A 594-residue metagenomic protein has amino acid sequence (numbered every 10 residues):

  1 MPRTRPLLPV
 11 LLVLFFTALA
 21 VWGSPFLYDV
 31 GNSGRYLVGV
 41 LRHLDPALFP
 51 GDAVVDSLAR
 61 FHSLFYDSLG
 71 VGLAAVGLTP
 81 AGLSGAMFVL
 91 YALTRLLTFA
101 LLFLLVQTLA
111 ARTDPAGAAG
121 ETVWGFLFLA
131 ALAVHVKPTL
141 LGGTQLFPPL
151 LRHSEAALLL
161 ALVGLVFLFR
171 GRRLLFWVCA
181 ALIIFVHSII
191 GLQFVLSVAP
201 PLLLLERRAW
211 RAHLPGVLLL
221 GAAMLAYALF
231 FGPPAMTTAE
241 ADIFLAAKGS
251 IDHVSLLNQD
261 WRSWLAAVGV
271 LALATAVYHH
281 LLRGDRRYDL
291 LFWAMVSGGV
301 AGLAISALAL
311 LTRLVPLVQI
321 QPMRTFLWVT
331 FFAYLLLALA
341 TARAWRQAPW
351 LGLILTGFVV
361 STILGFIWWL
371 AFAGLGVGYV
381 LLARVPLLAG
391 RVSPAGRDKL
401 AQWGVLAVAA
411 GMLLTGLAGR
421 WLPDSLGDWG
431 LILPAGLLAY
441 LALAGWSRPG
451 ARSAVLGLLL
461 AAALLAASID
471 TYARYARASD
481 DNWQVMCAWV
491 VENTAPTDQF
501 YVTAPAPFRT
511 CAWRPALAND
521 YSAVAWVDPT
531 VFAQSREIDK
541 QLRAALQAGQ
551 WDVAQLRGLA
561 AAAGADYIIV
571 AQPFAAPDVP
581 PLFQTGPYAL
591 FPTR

Functional and structural regions predicted by a protein language model:
M1-L19, T122, L438-L460: Start-transfer (signal-anchor) and selected internal transmembrane alpha helices of multi-pass inner/ER membrane
L19-F99, L105-L132, P138-A157, F185-I190: Active-site lumenal/periplasmic loops and adjacent helix-entry segments of GT-C-fold, multi-pass membrane
A20-L37, L41-H62, S188-F194, L203-A338 (+2 more regions): Transmembrane catalytic cores of multi-pass membrane glycosyltransferases and polysaccharide-assembly enzymes
A75, L168, L182-I190, T362-F366 (+1 more regions): Transmembrane helix irregularities
Q107-G120, G171, L204-A212, H280-L290 (+3 more regions): Membrane-interface helix-boundary motifs at transmembrane edges
L132-P138, F358-L387, V405-R477: Transmembrane alpha-helical segments
A156-L175: Membrane-interface transmembrane helices that cradle and orient dolichyl/undecaprenyl
L465, I469-A545, V553, R557-A575: Short periplasmic/luminal acceptor-recognition loop of GT-C membrane glycosyltransferases, typified by
